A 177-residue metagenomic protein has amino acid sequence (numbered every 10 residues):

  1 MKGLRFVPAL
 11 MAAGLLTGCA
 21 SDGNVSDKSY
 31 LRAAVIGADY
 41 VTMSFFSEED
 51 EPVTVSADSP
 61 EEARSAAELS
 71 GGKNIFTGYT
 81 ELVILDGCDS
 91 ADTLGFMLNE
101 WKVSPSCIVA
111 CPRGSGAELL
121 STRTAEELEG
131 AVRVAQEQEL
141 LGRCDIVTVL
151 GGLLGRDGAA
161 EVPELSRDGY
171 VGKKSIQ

Functional and structural regions predicted by a protein language model:
K2-Q177: Membrane-proximal alpha-helical signals and transmembrane carboxylates
